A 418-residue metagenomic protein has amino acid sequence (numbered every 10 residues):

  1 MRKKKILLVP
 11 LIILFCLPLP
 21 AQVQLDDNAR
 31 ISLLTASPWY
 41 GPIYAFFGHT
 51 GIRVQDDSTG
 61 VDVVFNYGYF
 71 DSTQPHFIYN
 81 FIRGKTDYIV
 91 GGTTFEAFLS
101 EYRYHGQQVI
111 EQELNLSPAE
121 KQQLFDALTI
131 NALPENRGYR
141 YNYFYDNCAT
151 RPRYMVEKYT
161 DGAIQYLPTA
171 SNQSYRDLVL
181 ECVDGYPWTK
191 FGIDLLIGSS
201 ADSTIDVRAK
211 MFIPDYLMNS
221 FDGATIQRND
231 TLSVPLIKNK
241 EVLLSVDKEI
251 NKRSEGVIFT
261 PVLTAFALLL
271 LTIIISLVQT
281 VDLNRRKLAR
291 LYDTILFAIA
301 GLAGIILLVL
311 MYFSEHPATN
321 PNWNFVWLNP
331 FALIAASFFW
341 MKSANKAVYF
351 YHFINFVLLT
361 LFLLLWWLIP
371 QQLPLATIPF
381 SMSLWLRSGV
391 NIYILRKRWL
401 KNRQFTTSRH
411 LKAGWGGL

Functional and structural regions predicted by a protein language model:
M1-Q24, N402-L418: Bacterial Sec-dependent N-terminal signal peptides
Q22-D26, L236-K240, S254-I258, L395-T406 (+1 more regions): Membrane-proximal intrinsically disordered regions of secretory-pathway and membrane-system proteins
D27-G106: Glycine-rich catalytic cores of cysteine/serine-nucleophile enzymes that process amide/ester linkages in cell-envelope
E96-E101, E120, D184, T189 (+1 more regions): Extracytosolic (periplasmic/ER-lumenal) interhelical loops and adjacent juxtamembrane/interface segments of multi-pass
F98-S171, P379, S383: Active-site nucleophile-His-acid catalytic modules used for acyl/amide transfer and hydrolysis across diverse enzymes
F144-N219, G223: Soluble non-transmembrane domains of integral membrane proteins
A224, L232-P317: Core alpha-helical transmembrane segments of integral membrane proteins
S276-T280, N284, L291, I295-L418: Generic detector of multi-pass transmembrane helix bundles and their immediately adjacent loops in polytopic membrane
